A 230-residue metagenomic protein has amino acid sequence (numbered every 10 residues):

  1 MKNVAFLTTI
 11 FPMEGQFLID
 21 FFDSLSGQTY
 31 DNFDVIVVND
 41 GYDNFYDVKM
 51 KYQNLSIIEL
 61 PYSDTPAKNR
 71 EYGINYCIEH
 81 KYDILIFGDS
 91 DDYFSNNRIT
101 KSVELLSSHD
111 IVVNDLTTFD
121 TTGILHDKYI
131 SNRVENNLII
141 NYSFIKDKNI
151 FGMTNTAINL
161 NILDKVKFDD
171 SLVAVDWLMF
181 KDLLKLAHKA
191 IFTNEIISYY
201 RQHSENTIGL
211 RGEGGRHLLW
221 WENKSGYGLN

Functional and structural regions predicted by a protein language model:
M1-A5: Extreme N-terminal starter segment of soluble prokaryotic enzymes
F6-T9, N136-E213: Conserved nucleotide-sugar donor-binding catalytic segment
M13-G27: Short, well-formed alpha-helical segments that are part of the catalytic scaffolds of diverse glycosyltransferases
S26-E59: Acidic donor-binding segment of Leloir-type glycosyltransferases
P61-C77: Glycine-rich, basic loop-to-helix element that forms the pyrophosphate-binding segment of sugar-nucleotide handling
Y82-Y93: Short beta-strand-to-loop acidic/aromatic patch adjacent to the donor-nucleotide binding site
I99-D127: Conserved donor NDP-sugar-binding/catalytic core segment of glycosyltransferases
E213-N230: C-terminal, non-catalytic tails of nucleotide-sugar-dependent glycosyltransferases
